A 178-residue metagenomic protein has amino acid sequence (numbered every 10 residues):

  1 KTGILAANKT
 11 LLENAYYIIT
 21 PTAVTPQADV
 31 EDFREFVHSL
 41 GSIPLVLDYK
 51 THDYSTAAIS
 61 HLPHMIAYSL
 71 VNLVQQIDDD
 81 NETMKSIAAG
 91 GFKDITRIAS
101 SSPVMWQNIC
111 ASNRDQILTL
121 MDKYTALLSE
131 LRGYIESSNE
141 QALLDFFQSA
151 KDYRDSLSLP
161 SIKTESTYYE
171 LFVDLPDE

Functional and structural regions predicted by a protein language model:
K1-A6: Rossmann-like NAD(P)(H) cofactor-binding subdomain of soluble oxidoreductases
K9-N14, K163-E165: Short, flexible turn/loop "capping" segments at secondary-structure junctions
L11-I98: Internal alpha-helical scaffold of NAD(P)-dependent oxidoreductase catalytic cores
H52-T56, S149-Y153, Y169-P176: A short beta-alpha structural unit
H61-H64, S149, Y153-S156: Alpha-helical scaffold segments in carbohydrate-active enzymes
A67, V71, G133-E136, D155-I162: Charged/polar positions within long, soluble alpha-helices
D80-S149: Interdomain hinge/lid region at the active-site interface of Rossmann-like NAD(P)-dependent oxidoreductases
S158-E178: A conserved regulatory-domain signal marking ACT and ACT-like small-molecule sensing domains and adjacent regulatory
